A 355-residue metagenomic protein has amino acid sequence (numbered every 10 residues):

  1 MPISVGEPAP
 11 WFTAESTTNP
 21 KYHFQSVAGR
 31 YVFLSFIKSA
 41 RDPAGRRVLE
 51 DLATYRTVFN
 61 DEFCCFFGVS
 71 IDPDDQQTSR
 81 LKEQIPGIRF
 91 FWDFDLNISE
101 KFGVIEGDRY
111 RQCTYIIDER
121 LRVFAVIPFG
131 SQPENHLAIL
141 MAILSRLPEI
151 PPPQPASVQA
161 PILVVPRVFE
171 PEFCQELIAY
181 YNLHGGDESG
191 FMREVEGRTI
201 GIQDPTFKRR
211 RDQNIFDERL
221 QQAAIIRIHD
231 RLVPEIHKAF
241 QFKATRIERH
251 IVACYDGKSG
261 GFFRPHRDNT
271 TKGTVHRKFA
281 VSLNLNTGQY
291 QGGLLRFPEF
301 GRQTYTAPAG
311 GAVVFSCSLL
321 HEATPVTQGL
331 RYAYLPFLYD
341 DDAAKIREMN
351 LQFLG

Functional and structural regions predicted by a protein language model:
M1-E149: Chalcogenol-based redox active-site neighborhoods
A9, R111-Q112, I247, A280 (+1 more regions): Short coil/loop residues immediately preceding or within conserved phosphate-binding loops of NTP-utilizing enzyme
E119, A138-A280, N284-A312, H321-A333 (+1 more regions): Fe(II)/2-oxoglutarate oxygenase catalytic core
